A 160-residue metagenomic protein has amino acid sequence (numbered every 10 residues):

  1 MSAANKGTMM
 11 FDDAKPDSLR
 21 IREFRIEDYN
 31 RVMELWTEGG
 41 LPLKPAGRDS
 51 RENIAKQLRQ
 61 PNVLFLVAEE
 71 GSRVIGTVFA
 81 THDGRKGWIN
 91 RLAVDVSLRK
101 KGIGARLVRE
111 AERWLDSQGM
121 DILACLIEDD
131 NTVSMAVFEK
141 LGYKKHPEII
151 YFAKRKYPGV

Functional and structural regions predicted by a protein language model:
M1-E27, P158-V160: Conserved N-terminal entry element of GNAT/NAT acetyltransferase domains
L19, E23-R91, D95, E110 (+2 more regions): Acetyl-CoA-dependent GNAT
V94, K100-R113, A136, K140: Conserved acetyl-CoA-binding loop-helix of GNAT-fold acetyltransferases
K100-K101, D130, Y157: Acyl-donor (CoA/ACP) binding surface of acyl/acetyltransferases
L115-I127: Conserved GNAT acetyl-CoA-binding A-motif
C125-M135: Conserved beta-strand-loop-alpha-helix junction that forms the acyl-donor binding cleft
